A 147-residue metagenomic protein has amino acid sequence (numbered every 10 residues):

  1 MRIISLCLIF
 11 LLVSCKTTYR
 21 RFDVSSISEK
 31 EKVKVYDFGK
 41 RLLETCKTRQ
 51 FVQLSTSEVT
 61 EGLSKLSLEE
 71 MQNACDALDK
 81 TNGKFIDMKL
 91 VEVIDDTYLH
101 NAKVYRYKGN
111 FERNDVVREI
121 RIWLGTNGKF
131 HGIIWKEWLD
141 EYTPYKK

Functional and structural regions predicted by a protein language model:
I3-V13: Sec-dependent N-terminal signal peptides
K16-T48: Short, low-complexity N-terminal intrinsically disordered segments enriched in polar/charged residues
Y19-R20, T45, G83, L139-K147: Acidic, low-complexity intrinsically disordered segments
Y36, V52-N101: Short solvent-exposed beta->alpha transition segments
L90-K147: Exposed beta-sheet edge and beta->alpha loop/turn motif
